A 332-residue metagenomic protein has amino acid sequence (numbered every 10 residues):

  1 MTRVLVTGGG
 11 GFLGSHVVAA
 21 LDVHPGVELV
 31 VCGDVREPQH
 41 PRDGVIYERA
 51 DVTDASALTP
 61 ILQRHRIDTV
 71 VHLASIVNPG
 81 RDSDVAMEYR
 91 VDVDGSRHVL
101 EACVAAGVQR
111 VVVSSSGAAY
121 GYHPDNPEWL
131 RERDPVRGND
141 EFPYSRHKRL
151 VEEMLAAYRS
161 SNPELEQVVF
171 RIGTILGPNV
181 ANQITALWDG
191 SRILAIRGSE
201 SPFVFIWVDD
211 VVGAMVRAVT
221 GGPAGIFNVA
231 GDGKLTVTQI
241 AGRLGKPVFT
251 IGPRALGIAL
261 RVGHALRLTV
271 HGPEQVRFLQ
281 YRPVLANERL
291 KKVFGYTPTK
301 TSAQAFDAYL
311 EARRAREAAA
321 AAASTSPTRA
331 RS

Functional and structural regions predicted by a protein language model:
V4-V23: N-terminal Rossmann NAD(P)H-binding glycine-rich loop of SDR-like oxidoreductase domains
V52-D94, A102, Y122: NAD(P)H-binding glycine-rich loop region in Rossmannoid oxidoreductase-like domains and their noncatalytic homologs
R90, D125-V169: Catalytic helix-loop patch of NAD(P)-dependent Rossmann-fold dehydrogenases
R97-Y144: Conserved Rossmann-fold NAD(P)-dependent oxidoreductase catalytic core, especially the SDR/UDP-sugar
R149, N162-L165, L176-A186, R217-F227 (+1 more regions): Glycine/proline-rich active-site loop of Rossmann-fold NAD(P)-dependent oxidoreductases
Y158-V208: NAD(P)-dependent short-chain dehydrogenase/reductase
R171, R197-S201, F227-K234, Q239-G245 (+2 more regions): Glycine-rich Rossmann NAD(P)(H)-binding loop
V212-P273, N287, D307, R316-S332: Mid/C-terminal beta-alpha module of Rossmann-like enzyme folds, strongest in SDR-family dehydrogenases/epimerases
